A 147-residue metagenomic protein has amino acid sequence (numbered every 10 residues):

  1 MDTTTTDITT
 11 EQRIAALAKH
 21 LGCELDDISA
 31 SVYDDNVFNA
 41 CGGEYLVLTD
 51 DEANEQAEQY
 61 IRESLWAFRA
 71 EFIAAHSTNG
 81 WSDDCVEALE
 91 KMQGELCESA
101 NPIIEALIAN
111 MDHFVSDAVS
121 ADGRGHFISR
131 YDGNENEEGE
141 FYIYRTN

Functional and structural regions predicted by a protein language model:
M1-N147: Acidic interaction surfaces
